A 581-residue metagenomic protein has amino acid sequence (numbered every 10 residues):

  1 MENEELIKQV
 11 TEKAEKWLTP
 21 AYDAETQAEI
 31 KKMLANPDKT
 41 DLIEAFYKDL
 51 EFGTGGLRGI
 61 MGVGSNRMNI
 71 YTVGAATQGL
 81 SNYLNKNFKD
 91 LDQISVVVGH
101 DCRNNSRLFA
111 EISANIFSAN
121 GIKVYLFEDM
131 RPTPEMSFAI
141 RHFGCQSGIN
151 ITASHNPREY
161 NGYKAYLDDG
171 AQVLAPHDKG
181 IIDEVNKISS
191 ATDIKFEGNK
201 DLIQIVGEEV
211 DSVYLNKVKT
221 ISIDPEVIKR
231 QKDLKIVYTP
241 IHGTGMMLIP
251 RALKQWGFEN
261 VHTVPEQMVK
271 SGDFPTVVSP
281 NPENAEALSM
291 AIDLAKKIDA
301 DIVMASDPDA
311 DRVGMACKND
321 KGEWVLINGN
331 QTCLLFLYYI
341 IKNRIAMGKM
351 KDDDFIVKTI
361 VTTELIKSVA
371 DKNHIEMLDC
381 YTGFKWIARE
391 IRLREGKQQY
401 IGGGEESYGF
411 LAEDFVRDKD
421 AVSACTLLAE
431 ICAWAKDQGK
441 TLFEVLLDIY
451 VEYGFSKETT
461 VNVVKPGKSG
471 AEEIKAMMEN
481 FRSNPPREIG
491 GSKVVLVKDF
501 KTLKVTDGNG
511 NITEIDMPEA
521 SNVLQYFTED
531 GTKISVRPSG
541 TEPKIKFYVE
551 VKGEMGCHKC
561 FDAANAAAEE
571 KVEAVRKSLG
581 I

Functional and structural regions predicted by a protein language model:
E4-S113, Q204-K232, T244: An N-terminal, well-structured beta->alpha segment
W17-A21, E25, D41-A45, D49-L50 (+2 more regions): Gly/Ser/Thr-enriched, mixed-charge loops and adjacent short helices that form phosphate/oxyanion-binding elements
F46-N66, A153-N156, I236, P240-A252 (+4 more regions): Conserved phosphate/anionic-ligand binding catalytic regions in large, soluble enzymes, centered on
V97-Y160, E259-G314: N-terminal small/polar loop signature for handling phosphorylated ligands or for N-terminal nucleophile
F109-F117, Y160-L167, D311-Q331, I366: Short Gly/Thr/Asp-enriched flexible loops that form oxyanion-binding sites at enzyme active sites
Y166-K195, N330-D353, K358-S368, A421: Glycine-rich phosphate-binding loop plus the immediately following alpha-helix
K296, A300-I302, E323-V325, N343-R537 (+2 more regions): Phosphate-binding and adjacent anionic-ligand microenvironments
